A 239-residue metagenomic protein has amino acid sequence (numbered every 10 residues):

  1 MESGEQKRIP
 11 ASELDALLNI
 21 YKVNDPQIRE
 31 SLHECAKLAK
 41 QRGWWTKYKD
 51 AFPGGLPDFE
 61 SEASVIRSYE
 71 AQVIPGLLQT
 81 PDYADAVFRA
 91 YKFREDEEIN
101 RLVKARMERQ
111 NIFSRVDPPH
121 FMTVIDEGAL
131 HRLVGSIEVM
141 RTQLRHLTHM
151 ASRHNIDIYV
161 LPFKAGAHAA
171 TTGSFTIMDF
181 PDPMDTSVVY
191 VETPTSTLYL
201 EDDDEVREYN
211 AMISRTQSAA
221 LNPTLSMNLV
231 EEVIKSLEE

Functional and structural regions predicted by a protein language model:
R8-H131, E201, A211, R215-E239: Interdomain hinge/linker segments and adjacent boundary elements that couple functional modules
D117, V124, V134-E239: C-terminal regulatory/effector modules of DNA-binding transcriptional regulators
